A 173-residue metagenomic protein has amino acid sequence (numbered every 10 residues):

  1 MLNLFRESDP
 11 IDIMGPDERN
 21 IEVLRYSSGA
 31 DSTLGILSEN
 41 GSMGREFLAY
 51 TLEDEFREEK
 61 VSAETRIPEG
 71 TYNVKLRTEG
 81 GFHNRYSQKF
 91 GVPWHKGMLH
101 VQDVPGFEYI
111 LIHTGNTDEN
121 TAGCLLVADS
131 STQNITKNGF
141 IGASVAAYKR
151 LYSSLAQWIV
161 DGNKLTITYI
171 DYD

Functional and structural regions predicted by a protein language model:
L2-L165, I170-D173: Cell wall/extracellular polymer interaction/catalysis modules
